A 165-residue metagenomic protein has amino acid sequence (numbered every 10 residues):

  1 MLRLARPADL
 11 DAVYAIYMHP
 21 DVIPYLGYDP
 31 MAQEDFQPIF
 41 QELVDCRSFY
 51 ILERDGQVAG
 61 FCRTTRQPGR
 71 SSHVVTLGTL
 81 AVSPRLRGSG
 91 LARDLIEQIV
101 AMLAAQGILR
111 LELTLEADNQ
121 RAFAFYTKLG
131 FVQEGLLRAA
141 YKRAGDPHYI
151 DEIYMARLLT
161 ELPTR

Functional and structural regions predicted by a protein language model:
L4-A8, A15-R85, I96-Q98, M102 (+1 more regions): Acetyl-CoA-dependent GNAT
V82, E116-A117: Short amphipathic helical patch at the helix-1/turn junction of helix-turn-helix
L86, G90: Glycine-rich phosphate-binding loop
A92, I96, N119-A122, A139-G145: Short glycine/proline-centered loop/turn elements that form peptide/ligand docking sites
L103-T114: Conserved GNAT acetyl-CoA-binding A-motif
E112-L115, T127, V132-H148: Conserved catalytic-core motifs of GNAT/GCN5-like acyltransferases
G145-R165: Terminal substrate-recognition subdomain of acyl/acetyltransferases
